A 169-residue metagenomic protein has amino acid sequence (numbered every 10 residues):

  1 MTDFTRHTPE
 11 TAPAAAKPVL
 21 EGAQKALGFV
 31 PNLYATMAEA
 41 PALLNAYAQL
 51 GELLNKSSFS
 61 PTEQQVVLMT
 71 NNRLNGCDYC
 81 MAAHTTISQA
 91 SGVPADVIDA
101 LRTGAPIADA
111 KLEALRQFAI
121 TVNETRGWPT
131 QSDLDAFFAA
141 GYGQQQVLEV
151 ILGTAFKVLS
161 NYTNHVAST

Functional and structural regions predicted by a protein language model:
M1-T169: Hydrophobic alpha-helical segments
